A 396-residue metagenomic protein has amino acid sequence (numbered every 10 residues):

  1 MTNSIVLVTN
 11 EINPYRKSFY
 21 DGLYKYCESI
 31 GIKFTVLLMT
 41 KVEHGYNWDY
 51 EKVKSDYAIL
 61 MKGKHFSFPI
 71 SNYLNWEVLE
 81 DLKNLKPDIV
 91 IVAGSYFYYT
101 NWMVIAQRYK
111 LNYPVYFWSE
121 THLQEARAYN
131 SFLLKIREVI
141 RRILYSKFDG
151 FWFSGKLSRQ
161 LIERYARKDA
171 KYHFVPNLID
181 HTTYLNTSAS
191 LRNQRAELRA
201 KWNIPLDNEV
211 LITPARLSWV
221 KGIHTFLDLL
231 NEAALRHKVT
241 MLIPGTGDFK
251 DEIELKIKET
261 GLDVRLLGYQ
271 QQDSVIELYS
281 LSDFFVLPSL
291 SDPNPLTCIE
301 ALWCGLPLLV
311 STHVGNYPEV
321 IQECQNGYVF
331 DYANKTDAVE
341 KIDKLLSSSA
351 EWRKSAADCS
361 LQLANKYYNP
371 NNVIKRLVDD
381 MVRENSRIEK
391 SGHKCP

Functional and structural regions predicted by a protein language model:
V6, P205-K221, L227-L230: Conserved donor-binding/catalytic core segment of Leloir-type glycosyltransferases
P114-Y116, L123-K147, S190-Q194: Nucleotide-sugar donor phosphate/pyrophosphate-binding loop at the beta->alpha transition of glycosyltransferases
R141-A196: Donor nucleotide-sugar binding/catalytic pocket of nucleotide-sugar-dependent glycosyltransferases
I253-Q270: Nucleotide-activated donor-binding/catalytic signature segment of Leloir-type glycosyltransferases, i.e., the conserved
Y269-Q270, E277-S282: Short alpha-helical donor nucleotide-sugar binding micro-motif in glycosyltransferases
L290: Aromatic "clamp/platform" in nucleotide-sugar-dependent glycosyltransferases that forms part of the donor/acceptor
P307-S311, I321: Short hydrophobic beta-strand element within catalytic cores of glycosyltransferases and related nucleotide-activated
E323-C324, Y328-K335, K344-A350: Conserved acidic donor-binding segment of nucleotide-sugar-dependent glycosyltransferases
